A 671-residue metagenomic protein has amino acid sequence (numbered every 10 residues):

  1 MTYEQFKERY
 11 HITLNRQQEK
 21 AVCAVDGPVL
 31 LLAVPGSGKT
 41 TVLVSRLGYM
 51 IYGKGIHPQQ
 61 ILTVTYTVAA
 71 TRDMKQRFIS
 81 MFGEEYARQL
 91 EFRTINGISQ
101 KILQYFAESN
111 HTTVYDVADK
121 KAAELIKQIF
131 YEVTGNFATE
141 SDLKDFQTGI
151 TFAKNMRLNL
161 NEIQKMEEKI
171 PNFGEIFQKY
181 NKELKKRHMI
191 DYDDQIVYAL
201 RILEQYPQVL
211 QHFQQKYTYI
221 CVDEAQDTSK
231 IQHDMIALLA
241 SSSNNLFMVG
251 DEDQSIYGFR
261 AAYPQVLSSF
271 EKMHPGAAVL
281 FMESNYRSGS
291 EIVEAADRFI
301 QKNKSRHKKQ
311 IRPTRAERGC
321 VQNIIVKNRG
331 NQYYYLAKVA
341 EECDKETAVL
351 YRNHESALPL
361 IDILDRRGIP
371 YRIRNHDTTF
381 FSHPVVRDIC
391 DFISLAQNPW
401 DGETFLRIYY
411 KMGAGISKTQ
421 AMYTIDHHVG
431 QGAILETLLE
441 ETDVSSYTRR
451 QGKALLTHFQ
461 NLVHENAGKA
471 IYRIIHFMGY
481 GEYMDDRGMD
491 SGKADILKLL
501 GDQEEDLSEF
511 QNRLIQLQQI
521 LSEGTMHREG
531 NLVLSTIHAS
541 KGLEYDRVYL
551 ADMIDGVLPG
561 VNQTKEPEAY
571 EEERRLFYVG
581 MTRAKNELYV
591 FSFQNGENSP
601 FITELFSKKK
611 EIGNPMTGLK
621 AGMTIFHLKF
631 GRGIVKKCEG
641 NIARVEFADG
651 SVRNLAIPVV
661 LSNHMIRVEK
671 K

Functional and structural regions predicted by a protein language model:
M1-T112, Q211, E294-D297, E639: P-loop NTPase Walker
Y3-K7, I12-C23, G27-G38, L62-T63 (+3 more regions): Conserved helicase NTPase motor core
A24-V25, R88-Q89, E108-D194: ATP-hydrolysis module of ASCE/P-loop NTPase motor domains, specifically the Walker B Asp-Glu catalytic pair
G27, I56-Q60, R88, S242-N245 (+5 more regions): Short glycine-/polar-rich loops that comprise or flank the Walker A/P-loop and associated switch/sensor motifs
P35-L43, P275-A278, E283-P370, Q397 (+2 more regions): Helicase P-loop NTPase motor core
E317-R318, E341-A467, G481-Y483: ATPase/helicase motor core of nucleic-acid motors
E440-A539, E544, V557-V561, K585-F591 (+1 more regions): Accessory C-terminal helicase-associated subdomains
D552-K671: C-terminal accessory regions
